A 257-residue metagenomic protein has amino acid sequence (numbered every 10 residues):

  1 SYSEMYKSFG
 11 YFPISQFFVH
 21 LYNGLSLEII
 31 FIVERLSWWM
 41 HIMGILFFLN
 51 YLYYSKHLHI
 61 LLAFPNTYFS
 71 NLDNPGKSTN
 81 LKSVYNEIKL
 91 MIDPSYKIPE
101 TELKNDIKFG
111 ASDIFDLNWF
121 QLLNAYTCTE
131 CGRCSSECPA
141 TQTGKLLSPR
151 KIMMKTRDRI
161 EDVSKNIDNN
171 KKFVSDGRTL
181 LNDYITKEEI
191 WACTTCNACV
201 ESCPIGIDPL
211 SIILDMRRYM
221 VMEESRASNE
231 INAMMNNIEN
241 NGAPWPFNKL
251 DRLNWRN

Functional and structural regions predicted by a protein language model:
S1-P99: Membrane-embedded alpha-helical bundles of multi-pass integral membrane proteins
S8, P13, L52, H59 (+4 more regions): Residue-level preference for alpha-helix termini and adjacent loops
P13-Y22, F48, L61-Y68, V84 (+9 more regions): Generic structural signal of hydrophobic/aromatic residues within well-ordered alpha-helices of folded domains
I30-E34, T101, I107, A111 (+3 more regions): N-proximal short alpha-helices
L36-Y53, H57-N71, L122-E137, T141 (+8 more regions): Generic, well-ordered alpha-helical scaffold segments in large soluble proteins
G76-L146, A243-L250, N254: Non-transmembrane accessory domains of multi-pass membrane transporters/channels
D116-A125, K151, I160-N257: Iron-sulfur-cluster electron-transfer modules
L147, K151-K155: Non-catalytic terminal/interface segments that mediate subunit docking, oligomerization, and allosteric communication
